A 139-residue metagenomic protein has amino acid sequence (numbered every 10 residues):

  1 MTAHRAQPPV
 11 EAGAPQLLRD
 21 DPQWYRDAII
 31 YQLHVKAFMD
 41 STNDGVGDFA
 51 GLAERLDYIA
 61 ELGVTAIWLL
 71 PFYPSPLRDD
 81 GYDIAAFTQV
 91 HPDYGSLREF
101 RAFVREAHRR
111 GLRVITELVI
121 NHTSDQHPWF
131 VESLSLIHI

Functional and structural regions predicted by a protein language model:
T2-I137: Acidic/aromatic-lined carbohydrate-recognition and catalytic surfaces of CAZymes acting on diverse glycans
